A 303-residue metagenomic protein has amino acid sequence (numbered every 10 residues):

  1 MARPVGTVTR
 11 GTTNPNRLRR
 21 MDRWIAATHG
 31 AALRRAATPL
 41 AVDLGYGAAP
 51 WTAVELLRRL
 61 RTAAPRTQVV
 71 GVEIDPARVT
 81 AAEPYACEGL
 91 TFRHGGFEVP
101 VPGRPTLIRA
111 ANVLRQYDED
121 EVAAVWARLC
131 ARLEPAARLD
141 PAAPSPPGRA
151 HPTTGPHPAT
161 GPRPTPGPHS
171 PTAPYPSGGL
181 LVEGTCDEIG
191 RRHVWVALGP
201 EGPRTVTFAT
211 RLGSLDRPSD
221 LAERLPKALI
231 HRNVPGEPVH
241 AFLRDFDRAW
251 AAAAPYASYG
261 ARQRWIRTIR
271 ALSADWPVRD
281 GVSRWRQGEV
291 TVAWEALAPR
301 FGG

Functional and structural regions predicted by a protein language model:
M1-P39, A48-P50: Class I SAM-dependent methyltransferase Rossmann-like catalytic core, especially the SAM/SAH-binding loop
G47-V99: Class I SAM-dependent methyltransferase SAM/SAH-binding core
R109: A conserved beta-strand element that flanks and buttresses the S-adenosyl-L-methionine
N112-V113: Short catalytic micro-motifs in class I SAM-dependent methyltransferases
Y117-R132: A short, conserved alpha-helix within the catalytic core of class I
A136-D140, P174-D187: Conserved beta-strand signature within the Rossmann-like core of class I S-adenosyl-L-methionine
G190-A271: A conserved mid-domain beta-alpha-beta active-site/ligand-binding segment of alpha/beta enzyme cores
Y259-G303: C-terminal non-catalytic accessory extensions
